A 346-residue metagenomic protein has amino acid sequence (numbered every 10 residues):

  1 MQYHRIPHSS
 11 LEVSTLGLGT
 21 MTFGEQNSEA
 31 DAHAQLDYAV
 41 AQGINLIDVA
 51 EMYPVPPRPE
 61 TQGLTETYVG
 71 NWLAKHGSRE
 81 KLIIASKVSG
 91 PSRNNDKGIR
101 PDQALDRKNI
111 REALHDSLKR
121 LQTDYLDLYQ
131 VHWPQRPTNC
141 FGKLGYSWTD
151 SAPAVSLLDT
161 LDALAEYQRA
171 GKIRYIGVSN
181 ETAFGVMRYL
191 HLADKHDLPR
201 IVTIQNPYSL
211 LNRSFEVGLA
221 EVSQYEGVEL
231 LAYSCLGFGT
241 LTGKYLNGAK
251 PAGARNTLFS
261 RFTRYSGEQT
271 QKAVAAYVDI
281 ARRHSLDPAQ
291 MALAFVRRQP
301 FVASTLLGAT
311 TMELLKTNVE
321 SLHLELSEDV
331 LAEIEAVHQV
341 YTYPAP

Functional and structural regions predicted by a protein language model:
M1-K87, R111, D124: N-terminal binding-site loop/beta-alpha segment at the start of enzyme catalytic domains that lines or forms
Y3, P134-A336, Y341: Beta/alpha (TIM)-barrel catalytic core signal, keyed to glycine-rich beta->alpha loops juxtaposed to Asp/Glu that bind
P7-G24, A85-P101, Q130, R136-L144: N-terminal small/glycine-rich loop or linker at the start of catalytic domains across soluble metabolic enzymes
T15, L46, Y125-L128, Y175 (+2 more regions): Residues at the N-termini of beta-strands
T20-A30, D96-K108, W148-V155: Active-site mouth loops of central-metabolism enzymes
N27-A39, D106-R120, L157, V186-L190: Short, acidic/polar
N94-Q130, P207: Active-site gating/metal-coordination segments in enzymes
